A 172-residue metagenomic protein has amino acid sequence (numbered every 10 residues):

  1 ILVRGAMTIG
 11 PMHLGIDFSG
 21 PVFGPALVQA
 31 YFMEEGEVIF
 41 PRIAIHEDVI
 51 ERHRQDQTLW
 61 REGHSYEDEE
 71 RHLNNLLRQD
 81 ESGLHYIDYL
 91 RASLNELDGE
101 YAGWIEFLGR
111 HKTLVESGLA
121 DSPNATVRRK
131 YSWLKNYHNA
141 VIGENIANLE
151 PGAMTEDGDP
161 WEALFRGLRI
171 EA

Functional and structural regions predicted by a protein language model:
I1-P25: Catalytic core of nucleotidyl cyclases, primarily class III adenylyl/guanylyl cyclases
R4-G5, I9, A26-E47: Catalytic/regulatory signature loops of cyclic-dinucleotide turnover enzymes and related class III nucleotidyl cyclases
D17-P21, F32, Q55-L59: Short alpha-helical interface elements
F23-Q29, G63-S65: Short, structured secondary-structure boundary patches
I39-A172: Intrinsically disordered, glycine/charged-rich C-terminal tails and inter-domain linkers that flank nucleotidyl cyclase
